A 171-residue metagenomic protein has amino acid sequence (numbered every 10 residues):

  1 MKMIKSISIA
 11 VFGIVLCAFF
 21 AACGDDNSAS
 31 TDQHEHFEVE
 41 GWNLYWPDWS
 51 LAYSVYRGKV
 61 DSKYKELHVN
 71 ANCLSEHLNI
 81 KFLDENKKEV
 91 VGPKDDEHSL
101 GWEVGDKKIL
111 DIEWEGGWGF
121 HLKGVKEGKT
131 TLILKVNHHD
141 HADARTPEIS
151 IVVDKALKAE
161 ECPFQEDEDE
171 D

Functional and structural regions predicted by a protein language model:
M1-A10: Bacterial N-terminal signal peptides that target proteins for export
M3, G24-D171: Extracytoplasmic soluble-region selector
I14-V15: Sec-dependent N-terminal signal peptides of Gram-positive bacterial secreted proteins and lipoproteins
A18-A22: C-terminal motif of bacterial Sec signal peptides marking the signal peptidase cleavage site
